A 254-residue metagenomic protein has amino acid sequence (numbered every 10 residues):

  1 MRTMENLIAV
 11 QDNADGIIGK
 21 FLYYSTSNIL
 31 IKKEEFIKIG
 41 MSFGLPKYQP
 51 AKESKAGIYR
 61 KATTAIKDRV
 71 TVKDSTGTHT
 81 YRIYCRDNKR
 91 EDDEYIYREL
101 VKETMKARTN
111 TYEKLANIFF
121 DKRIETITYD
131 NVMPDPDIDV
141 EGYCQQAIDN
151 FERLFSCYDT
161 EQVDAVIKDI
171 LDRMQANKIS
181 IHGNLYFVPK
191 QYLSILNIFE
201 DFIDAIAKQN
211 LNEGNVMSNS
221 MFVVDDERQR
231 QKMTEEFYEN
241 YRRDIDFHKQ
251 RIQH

Functional and structural regions predicted by a protein language model:
M1-D130, P136, V140-A147, F151: Charge-rich, low-complexity segments
I37-Y48, C157, Q162-A165, M174-H254: Terminal interaction module
K106-N197, D201: Internal, hydrophobic cores of structured domains that mediate oligomerization or house catalytic pockets within large
